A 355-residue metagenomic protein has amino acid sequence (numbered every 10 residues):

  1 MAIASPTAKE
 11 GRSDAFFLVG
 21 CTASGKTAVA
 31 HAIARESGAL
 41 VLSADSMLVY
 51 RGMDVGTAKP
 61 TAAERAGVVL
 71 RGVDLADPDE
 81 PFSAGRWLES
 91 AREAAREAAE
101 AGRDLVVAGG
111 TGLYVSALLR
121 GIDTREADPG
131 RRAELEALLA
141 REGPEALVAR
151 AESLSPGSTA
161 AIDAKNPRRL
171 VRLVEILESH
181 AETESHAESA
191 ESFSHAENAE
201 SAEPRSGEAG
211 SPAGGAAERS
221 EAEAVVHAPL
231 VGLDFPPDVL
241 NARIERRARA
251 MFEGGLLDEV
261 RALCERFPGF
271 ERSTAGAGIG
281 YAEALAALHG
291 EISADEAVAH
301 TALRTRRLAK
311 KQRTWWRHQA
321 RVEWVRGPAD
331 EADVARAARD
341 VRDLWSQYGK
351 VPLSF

Functional and structural regions predicted by a protein language model:
M1-F355: Phosphate/pyrophosphate-binding catalytic cores of soluble transferases and nucleic-acid-acting enzymes
